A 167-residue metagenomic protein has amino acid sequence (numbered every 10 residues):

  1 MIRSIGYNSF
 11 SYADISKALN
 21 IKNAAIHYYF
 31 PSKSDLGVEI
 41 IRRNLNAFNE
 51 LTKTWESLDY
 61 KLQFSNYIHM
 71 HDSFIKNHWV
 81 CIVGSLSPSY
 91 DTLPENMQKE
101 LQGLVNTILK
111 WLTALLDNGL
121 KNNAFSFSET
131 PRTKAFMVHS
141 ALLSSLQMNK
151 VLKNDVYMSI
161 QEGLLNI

Functional and structural regions predicted by a protein language model:
M1-D35, E39: Helix-turn-helix
M1-S4, E50-T54, M137, A141-M148: Solvent-exposed, amphipathic alpha-helical segments
E39, E50-W79, P131-V138: Hydrophobic alpha-helical connector segments
R42-F48: Short, basic, alpha-helical segments at the C-terminal edge of helix-turn-helix-like DNA-binding modules
R43, E100-T107, A114: A non-catalytic, amphipathic alpha-helix used as a structural packing/dimerization or gating element in enzyme scaffolds
I75-N96: Amphipathic alpha-helical segments used for helix-helix packing
N96-Q102, L120-N166: Hydrophobic/aromatic-rich alpha-helical bundle segments in the mid-to-C-terminal region
